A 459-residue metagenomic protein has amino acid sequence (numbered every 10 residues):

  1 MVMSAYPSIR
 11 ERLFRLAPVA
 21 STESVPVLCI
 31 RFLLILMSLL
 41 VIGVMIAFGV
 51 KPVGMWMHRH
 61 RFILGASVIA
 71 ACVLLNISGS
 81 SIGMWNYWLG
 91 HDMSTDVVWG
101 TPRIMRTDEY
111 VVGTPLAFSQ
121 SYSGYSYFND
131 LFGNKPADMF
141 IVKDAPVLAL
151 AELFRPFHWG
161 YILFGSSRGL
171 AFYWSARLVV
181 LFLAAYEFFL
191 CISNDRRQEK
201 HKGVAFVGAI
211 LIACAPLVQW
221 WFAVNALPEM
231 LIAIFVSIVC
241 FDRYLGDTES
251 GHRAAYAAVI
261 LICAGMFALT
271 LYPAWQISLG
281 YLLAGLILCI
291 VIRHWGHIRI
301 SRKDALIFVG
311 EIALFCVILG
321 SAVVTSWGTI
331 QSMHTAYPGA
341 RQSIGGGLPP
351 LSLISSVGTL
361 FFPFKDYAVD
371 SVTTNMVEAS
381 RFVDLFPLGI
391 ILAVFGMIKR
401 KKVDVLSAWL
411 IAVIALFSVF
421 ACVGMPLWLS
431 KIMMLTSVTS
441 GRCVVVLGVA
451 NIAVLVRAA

Functional and structural regions predicted by a protein language model:
A17-V25, S321-K402, L406: Periplasmic/ER-lumenal interhelical loops and adjacent helix-loop junctions in multi-pass membrane proteins
P18-E23, R168, F172, L217-E229 (+2 more regions): Membrane-helix boundary/interfacial segments in multi-pass membrane proteins
V27-S80: Start-transfer (signal-anchor) and selected internal transmembrane alpha helices of multi-pass inner/ER membrane
L34-I46, A233-D242, S278-I290, L314-L319 (+3 more regions): Hydrophobic cores of alpha-helical transmembrane segments in multi-pass inner/ER membrane proteins, independent
G54-I63, G251-A255, W295-A313, K402-L406: Membrane-interfacial entry segments at the cytosolic side of transmembrane helices
G65-M139, D304-F364: Aromatic-rich transmembrane-lumenal/periplasmic boundary elements in polytopic membrane proteins
I82-I232: Active-site lumenal/periplasmic loops and adjacent helix-entry segments of GT-C-fold, multi-pass membrane
F182-C191, H201-H294, D304-T329: Membrane-embedded helix bundles of polyisoprenyl
